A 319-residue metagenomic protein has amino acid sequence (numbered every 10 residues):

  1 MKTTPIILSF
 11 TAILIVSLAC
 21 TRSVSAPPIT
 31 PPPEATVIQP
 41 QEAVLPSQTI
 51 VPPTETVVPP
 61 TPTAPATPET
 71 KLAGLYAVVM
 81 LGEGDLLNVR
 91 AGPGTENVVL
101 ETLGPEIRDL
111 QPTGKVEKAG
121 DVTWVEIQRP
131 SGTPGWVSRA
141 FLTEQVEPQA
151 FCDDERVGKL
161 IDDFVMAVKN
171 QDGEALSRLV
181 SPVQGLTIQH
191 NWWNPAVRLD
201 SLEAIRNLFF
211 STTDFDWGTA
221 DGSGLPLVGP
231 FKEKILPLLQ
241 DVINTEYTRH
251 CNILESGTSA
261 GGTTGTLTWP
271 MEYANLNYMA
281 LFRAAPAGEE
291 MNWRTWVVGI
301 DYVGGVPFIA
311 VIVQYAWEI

Functional and structural regions predicted by a protein language model:
M1-P5: Positively charged n-region of N-terminal signal peptides that target proteins for export
S17-A19: C-terminal motif of bacterial Sec signal peptides marking the signal peptidase cleavage site
T21-S23: Bacterial signal peptide processing site
P31-P32, L45, V51-P52, V57-L72 (+1 more regions): Boundary regions of SH3-family modules and the immediately adjacent low-complexity/disordered segments in eukaryotic
E101-A140: SH3/SH3-like beta-barrel superfamily modules
G135-A140, D241-I319: Short beta-strand edge/turn micro-motifs at domain boundaries
E144-M166, N170, R178: Short, low-complexity N-terminal intrinsically disordered segments enriched in polar/charged residues
G158-K159, S177-E272: Short solvent-exposed beta->alpha transition segments
